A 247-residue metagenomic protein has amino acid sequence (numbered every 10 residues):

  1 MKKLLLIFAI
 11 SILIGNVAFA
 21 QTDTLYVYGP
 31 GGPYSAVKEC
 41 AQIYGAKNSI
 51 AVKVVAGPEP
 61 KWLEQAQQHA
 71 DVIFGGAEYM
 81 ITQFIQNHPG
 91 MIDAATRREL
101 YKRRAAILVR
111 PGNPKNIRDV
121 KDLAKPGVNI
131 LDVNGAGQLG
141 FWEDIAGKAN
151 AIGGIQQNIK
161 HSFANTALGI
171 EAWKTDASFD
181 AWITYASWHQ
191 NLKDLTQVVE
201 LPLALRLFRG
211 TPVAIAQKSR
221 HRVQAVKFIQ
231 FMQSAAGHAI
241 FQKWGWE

Functional and structural regions predicted by a protein language model:
L5-N16: Bacterial N-terminal signal peptides
A20-V55, P60-A70, A77-Y79, F84-H88 (+1 more regions): Exported/periplasmic ABC-transporter solute-binding proteins
